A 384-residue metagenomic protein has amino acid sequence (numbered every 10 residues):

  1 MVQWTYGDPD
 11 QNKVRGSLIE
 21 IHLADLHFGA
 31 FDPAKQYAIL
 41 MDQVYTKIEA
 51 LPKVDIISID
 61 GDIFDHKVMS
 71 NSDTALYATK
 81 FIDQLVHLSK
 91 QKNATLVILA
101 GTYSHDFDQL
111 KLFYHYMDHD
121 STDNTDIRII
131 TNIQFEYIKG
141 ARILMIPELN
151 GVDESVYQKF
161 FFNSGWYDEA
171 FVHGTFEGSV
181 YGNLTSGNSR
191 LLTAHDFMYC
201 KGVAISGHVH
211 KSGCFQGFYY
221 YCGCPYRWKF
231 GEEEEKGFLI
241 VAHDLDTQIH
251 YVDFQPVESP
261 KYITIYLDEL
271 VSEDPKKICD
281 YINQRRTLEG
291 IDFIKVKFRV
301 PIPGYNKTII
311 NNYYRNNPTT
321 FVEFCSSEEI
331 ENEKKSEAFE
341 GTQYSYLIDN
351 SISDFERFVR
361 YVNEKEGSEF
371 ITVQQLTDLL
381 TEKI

Functional and structural regions predicted by a protein language model:
V2-G16, H243-I384: Accessory, non-catalytic peripheral segments of nucleic-acid enzymes
G16-S17, L26, A30-F135, F197-Y199: Core catalytic region of metal-dependent phosphoesterases/phosphodiesterases, especially metallo-beta-lactamase-like
L18-E20, I56, A141-R142, E169 (+1 more regions): Structural motif
A24-F28, G61-F64, G101-S104, P147-L149 (+4 more regions): Active-site metal-binding loops of divalent metal-dependent hydrolases
E49, E154-N163, D280-R286: Short amphipathic alpha-helix with an adjacent loop that forms part of the alpha/beta core around
I98-H195, F218: Conserved catalytic scaffold of divalent metal-dependent phosphoesterases
G182-H250: Conserved beta-sheet core of the metallophosphoesterase superfamily
